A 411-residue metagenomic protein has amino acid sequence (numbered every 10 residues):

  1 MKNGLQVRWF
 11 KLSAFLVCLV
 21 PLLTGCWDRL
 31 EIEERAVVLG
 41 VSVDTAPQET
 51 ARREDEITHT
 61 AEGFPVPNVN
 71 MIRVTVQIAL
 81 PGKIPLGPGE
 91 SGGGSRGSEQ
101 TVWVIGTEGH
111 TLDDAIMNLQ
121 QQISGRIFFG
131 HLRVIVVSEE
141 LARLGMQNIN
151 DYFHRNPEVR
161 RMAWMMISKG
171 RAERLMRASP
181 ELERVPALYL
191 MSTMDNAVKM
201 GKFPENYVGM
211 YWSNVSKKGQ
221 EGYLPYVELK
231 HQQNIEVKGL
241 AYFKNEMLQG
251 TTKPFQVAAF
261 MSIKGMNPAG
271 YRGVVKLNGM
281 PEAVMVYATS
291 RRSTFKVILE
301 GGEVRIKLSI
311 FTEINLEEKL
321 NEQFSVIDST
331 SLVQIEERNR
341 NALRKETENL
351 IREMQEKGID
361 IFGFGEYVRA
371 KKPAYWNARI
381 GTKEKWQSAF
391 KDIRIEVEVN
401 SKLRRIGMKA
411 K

Functional and structural regions predicted by a protein language model:
K2-K411: Membrane-proximal alpha-helical signals and transmembrane carboxylates
